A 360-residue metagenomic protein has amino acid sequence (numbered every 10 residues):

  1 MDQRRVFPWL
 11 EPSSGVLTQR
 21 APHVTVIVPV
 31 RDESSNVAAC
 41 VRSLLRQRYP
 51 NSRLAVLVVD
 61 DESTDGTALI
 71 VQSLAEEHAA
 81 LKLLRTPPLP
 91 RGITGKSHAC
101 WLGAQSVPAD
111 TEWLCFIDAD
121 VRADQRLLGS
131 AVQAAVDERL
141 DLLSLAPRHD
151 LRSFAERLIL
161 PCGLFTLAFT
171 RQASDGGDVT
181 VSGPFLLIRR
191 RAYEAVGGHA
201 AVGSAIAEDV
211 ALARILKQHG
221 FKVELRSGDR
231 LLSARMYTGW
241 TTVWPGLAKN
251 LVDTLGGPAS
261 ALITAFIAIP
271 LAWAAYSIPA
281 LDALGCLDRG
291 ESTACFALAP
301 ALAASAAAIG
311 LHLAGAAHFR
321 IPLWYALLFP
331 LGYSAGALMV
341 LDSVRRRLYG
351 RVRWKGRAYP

Functional and structural regions predicted by a protein language model:
V6, A79-V107, S130-V196, A200 (+3 more regions): Long helical/loop segments within the catalytic core of UDP-sugar-dependent glycosyltransferases, especially the large
P22-T25, A55: Cell-envelope/extracellular polymer assembly enzymes that use nucleotide-activated donors
E33-N36, S63, D124: Donor nucleotide-sugar binding loop of glycosyltransferases
R42-R53: Short, acidic, metal-binding catalytic loop of nucleotide-sugar glycosyltransferases
D60-I70, P87-P88: A conserved acidic beta->alpha catalytic loop
G66, I117-A134: Acidic donor-binding/catalytic loop of UDP-sugar-dependent glycosyltransferases, especially processive GT2
A135-T166, R191-E194, H199-A261, Y359: Catalytic donor/gating beta->alpha subdomain of glycosyltransferases that bind UDP-sugars
L262-Y349: Membrane-embedded multi-pass helical conduit in multi-pass membrane proteins, especially envelope-biosynthetic
